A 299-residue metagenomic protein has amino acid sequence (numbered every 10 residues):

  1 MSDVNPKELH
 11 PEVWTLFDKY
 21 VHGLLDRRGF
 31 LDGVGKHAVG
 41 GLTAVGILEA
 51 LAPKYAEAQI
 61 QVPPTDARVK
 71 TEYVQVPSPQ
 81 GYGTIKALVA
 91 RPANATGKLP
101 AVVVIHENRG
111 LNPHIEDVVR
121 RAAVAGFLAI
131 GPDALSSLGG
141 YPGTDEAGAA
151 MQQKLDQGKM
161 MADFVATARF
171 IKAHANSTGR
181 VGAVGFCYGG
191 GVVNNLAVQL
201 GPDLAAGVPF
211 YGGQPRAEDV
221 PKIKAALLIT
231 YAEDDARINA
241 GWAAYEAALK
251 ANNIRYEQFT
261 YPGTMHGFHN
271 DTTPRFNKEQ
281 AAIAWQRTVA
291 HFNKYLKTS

Functional and structural regions predicted by a protein language model:
M1-G29: N-terminal secretory signal peptides
D18, G23, R27-P53: N-terminal export signals
Q59-A95: N-terminal cap/lid segment of alpha/beta-hydrolase-fold proteins
K98-E107: Short beta-strand element of the alpha/beta-hydrolase
L135-G158, G267-T272: Cap/lid segment of the alpha/beta-hydrolase catalytic domain
A150-A173: Alpha/beta-hydrolase active-site loop
A166-K224: Primarily recognizes the serine-hydrolase "nucleophile elbow" in alpha/beta-hydrolase and SGNH/GDSL folds
I229-Y231: Short beta-strand/loop motif that positions the catalytic acidic residue of the alpha/beta-hydrolase fold
